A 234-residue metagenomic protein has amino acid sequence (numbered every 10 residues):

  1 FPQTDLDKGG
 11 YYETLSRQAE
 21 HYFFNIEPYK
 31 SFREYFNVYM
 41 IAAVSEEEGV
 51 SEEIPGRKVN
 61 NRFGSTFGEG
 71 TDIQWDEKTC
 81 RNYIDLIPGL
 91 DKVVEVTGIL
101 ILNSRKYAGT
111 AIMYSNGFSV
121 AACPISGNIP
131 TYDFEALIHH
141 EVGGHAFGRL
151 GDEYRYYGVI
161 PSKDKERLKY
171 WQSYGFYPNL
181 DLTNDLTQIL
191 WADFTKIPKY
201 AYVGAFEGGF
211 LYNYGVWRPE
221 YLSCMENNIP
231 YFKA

Functional and structural regions predicted by a protein language model:
F1-D5, R17, H21-G158: Active-site-proximal segment of zinc-dependent metalloprotease catalytic domains
L6-D7, F232: Primarily extracytoplasmic ectodomains and periplasmic/lumenal surface modules that are beta-strand-rich
K8-T14: Disulfide-rich extracellular domains of secreted proteins
T14-Q18, D133, L137-E141, P219 (+3 more regions): A structural signal for well-ordered alpha-helical segments within the folded catalytic domains of diverse enzymes
L15, T66, G70, K78 (+7 more regions): Generic signature of intrinsically disordered, low-complexity segments enriched in small/polar residues
G151-A234: Replace "(M1/M4/M9/M12/WLM)" with "(e.g., M1/M4/M8/M9/M12/M26/WLM)" and add "not limited to" to clarify scope
